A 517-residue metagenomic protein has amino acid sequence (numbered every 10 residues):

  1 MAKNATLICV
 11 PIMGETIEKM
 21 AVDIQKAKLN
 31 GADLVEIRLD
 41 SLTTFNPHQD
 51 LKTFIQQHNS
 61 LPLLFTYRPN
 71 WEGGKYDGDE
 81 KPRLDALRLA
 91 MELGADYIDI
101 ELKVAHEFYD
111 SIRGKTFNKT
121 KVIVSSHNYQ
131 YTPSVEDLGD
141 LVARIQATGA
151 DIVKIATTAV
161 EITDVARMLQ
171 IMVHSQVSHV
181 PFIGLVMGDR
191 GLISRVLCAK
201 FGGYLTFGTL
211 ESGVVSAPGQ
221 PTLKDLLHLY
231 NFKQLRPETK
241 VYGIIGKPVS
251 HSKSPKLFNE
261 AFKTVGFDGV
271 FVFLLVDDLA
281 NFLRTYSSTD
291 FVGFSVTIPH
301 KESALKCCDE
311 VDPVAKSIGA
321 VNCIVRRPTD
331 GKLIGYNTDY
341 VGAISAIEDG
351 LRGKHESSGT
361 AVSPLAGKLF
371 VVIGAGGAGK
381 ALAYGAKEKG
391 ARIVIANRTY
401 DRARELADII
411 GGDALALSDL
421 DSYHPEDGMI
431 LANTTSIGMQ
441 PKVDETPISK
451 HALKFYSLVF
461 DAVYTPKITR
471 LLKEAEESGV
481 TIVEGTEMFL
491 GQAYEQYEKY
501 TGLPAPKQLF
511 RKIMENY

Functional and structural regions predicted by a protein language model:
K3-F117, K121-E136: Active-site beta->alpha loop and helix N-cap motifs at the rims of alpha/beta catalytic domains
V35, K389-I410: NAD(P)-binding Rossmann-fold cofactor-contacting core
L63-F108, A304-L365: Glycine/small-residue-rich loop that forms an oxyanion/phosphate-binding "nest" at active or ligand-binding sites
Y97, K103-E238: Catalytic alpha/beta core domains of metabolic enzymes, predominantly
V186, V241-V249, N337-Y340, I347 (+2 more regions): Glycine-rich adenosine-cofactor-binding loop
T239-H355: Phosphate/diphosphate ligand-binding glycine-rich loop within oxidoreductases
L351-R352, G367, S457-L458, A462-Y517: Adenosine-phosphate binding glycine-rich loop
I409-I482, E487: Rossmann-like adenosine-cofactor binding region
